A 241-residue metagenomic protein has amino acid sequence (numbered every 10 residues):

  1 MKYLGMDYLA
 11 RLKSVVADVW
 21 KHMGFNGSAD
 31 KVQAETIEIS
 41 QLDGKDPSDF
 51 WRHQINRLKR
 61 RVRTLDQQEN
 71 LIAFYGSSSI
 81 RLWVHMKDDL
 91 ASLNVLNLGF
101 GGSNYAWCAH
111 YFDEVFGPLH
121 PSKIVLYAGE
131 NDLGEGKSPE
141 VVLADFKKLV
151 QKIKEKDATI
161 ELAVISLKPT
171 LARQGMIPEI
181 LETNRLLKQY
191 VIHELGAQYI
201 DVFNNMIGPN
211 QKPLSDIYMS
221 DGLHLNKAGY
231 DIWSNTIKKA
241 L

Functional and structural regions predicted by a protein language model:
M1-A73, V84, D88-A91: N-terminal secretory targeting modules
R60-I72, Y111-G117, Q151-K154: Short amphipathic alpha-helices and their capping/turn segments at secondary-structure boundaries
I72-Y75, L96: Conserved beta-strand elements of the Class I
I80-L96, A106-L143, A163, L167-L171: Oxyanion-hole/transition-state-stabilizing segment in secreted/luminal serine hydrolases and related acyltransferases
N97-A106, G222, K227: A short acidic, glycine-rich active-site loop that binds or catalyzes chemistry on phosphate/adenosine moieties
P139-L149, E179-N184: Charged helix-capping and loop-helix junction motifs
D157-E161: A short helix->loop->beta-strand "cap" motif at the edges of active sites that frequently abuts
L171-L241: Catalytic His-Asp segment of secreted/periplasmic serine-dependent ester chemistry enzymes
